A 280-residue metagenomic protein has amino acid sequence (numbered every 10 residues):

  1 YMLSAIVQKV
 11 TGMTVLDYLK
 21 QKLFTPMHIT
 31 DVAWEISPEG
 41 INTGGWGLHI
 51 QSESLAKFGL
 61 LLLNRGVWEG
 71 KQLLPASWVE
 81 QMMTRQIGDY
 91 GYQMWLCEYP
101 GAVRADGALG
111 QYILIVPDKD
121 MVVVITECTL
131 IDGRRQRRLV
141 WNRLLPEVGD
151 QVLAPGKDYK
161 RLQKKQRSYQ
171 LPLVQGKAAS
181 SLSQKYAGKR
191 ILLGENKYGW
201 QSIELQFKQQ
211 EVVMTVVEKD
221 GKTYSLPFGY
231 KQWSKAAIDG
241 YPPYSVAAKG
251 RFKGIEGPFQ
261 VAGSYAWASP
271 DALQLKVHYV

Functional and structural regions predicted by a protein language model:
Y1-L23, L55-L62, D120-V123: Alpha-helical scaffold elements that line and support the substrate/ligand-binding pocket of soluble hydrolases
V10-T14, M27, D31, L62-G66 (+1 more regions): A generic secondary-structure signal for well-formed alpha-helical elements
M13-W46: Active-site helix/loop module of the DD-peptidase/beta-lactamase fold, centered on the serine-lysine SxxK catalytic
S37-I50, W95-P100, D106-A108: Carbohydrate-binding/catalytic loop surfaces
I50-L62, V67-I87: A conserved catalytic-loop motif detector
V79-T126: Active-site Gly/Thr loop motif
A108-V174: Structured C-terminal helix/loop/strand segments within mature extracytoplasmic catalytic/sensor domains
K157-V280: Peripheral terminal and inter-domain segments
